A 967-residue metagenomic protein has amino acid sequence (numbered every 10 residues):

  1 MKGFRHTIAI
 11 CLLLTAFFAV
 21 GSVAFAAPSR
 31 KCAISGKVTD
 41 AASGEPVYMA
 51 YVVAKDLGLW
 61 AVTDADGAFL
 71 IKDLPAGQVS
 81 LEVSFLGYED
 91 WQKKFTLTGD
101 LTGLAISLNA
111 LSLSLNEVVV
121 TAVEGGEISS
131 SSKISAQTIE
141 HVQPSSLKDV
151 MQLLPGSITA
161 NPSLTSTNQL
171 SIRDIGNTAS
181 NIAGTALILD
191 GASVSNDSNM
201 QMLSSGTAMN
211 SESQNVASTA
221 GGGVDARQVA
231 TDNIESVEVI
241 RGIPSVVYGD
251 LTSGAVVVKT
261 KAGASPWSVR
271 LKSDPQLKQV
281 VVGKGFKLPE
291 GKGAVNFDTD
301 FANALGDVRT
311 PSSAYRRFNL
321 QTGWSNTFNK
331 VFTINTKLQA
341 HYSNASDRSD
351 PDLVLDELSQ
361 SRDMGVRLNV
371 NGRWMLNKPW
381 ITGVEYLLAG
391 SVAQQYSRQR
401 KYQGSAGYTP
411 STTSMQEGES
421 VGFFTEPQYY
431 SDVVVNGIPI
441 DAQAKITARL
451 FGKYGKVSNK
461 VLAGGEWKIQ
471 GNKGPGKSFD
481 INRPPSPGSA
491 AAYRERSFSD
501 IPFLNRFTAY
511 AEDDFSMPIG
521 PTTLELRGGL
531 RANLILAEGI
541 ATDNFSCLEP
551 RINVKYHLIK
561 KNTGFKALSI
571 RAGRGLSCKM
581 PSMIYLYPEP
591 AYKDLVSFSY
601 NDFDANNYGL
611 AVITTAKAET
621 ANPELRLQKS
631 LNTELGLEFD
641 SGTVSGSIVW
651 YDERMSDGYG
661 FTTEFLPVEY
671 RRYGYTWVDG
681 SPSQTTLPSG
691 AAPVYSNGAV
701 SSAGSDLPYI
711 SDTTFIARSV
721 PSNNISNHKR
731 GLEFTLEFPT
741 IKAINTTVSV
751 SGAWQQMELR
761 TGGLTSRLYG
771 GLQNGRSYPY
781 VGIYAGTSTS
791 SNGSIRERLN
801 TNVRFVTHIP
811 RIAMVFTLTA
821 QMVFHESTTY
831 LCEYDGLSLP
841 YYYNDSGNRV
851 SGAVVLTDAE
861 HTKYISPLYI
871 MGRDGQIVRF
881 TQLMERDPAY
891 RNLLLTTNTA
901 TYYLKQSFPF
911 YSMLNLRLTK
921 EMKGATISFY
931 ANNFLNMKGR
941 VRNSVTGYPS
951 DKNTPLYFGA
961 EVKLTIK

Functional and structural regions predicted by a protein language model:
K37-S43, A50-V53, E82-L86, T98-E140: Short, acidic, small-residue-rich periplasmic hinge/interaction motif at the N-terminus of Gram-negative outer-membrane
G103-S107, L147-V150, Q169-S171, I188 (+2 more regions): N-terminal periplasmic accessory domains that precede and gate Gram-negative outer-membrane beta-barrel machines
K148, Q152-M209: Extracytoplasmic beta-strand/coil segments of soluble accessory domains associated with Gram-negative outer-membrane
A192-I240: Short acidic/polar hinge/loop motifs at secondary-structure boundaries that mediate gating or recognition
M209-N210, M655-D657, Q821-T901, F908-Y911 (+1 more regions): C-terminal beta-signal and adjacent terminal beta-strands/loops of Gram-negative outer-membrane beta-barrel proteins
S268-N303, R309-S391: Transmembrane beta-barrel wall of Gram-negative outer-membrane proteins
T327-S343, S359-I540, K560: Face-selective signature of the C-terminal outer-membrane beta-barrel domain
I519-L524, Y673-Y834, K963: Gram-negative outer-membrane beta-barrel transporters
